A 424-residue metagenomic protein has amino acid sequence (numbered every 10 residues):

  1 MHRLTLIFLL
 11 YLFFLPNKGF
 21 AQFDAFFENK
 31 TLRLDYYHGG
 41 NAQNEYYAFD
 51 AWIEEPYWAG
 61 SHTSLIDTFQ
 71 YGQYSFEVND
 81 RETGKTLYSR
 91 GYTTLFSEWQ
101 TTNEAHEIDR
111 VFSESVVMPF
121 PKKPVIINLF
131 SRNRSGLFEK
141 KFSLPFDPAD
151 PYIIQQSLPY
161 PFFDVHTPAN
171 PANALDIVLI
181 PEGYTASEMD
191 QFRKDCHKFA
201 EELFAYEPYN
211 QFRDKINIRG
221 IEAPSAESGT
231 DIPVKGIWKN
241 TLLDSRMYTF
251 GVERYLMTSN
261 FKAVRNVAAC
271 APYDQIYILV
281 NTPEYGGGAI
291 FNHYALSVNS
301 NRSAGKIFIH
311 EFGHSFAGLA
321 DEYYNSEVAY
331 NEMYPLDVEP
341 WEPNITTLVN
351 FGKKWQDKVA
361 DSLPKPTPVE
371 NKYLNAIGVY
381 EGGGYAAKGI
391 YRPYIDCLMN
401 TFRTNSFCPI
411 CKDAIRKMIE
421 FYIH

Functional and structural regions predicted by a protein language model:
M1-F23: Bacterial Sec-dependent N-terminal signal peptides
F23-H38, A42-Y47, Y323-H424: Replace "(M1/M4/M9/M12/WLM)" with "(e.g., M1/M4/M8/M9/M12/M26/WLM)" and add "not limited to" to clarify scope
F26-P151: Beta-strand-enriched, solvent-exposed domains that form extended recognition/catalytic surfaces
Y152-E207, G220-T230: Fold-level signature of zinc-dependent metallopeptidase catalytic domains
G183-A186, P224-S228, T282-G286, R302-A304 (+2 more regions): Solvent-exposed loop/turn segments at secondary-structure junctions within structured extracellular/periplasmic domains
Q191, G287-E311: Short pre-active-site segment immediately N-terminal to the catalytic Zn-binding motif
K215-F291: Active-site-proximal segments of metallohydrolase catalytic domains
F312-V328: Catalytic Zn2+-binding segment of zinc metalloproteases
